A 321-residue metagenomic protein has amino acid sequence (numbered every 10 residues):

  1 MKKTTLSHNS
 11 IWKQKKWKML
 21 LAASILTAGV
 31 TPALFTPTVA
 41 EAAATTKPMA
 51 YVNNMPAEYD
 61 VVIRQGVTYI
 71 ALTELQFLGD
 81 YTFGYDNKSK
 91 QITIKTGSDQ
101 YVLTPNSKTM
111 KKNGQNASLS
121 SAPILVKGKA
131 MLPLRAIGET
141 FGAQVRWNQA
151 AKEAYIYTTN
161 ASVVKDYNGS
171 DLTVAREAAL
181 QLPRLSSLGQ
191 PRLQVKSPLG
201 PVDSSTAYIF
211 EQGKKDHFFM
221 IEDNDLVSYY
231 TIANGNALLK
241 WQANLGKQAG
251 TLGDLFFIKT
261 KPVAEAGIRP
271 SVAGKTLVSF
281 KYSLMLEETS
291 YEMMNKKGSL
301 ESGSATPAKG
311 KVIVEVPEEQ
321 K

Functional and structural regions predicted by a protein language model:
K2-K3, T27-T31: Long, ordered, amphipathic alpha-helical scaffolds
L6-L20, T31-D254, K259, E265 (+1 more regions): Primary recognition of N-terminal secretory signal peptides and signal-anchoring hydrophobic helices
L21-L26: Beta-rich interaction/scaffold domains
